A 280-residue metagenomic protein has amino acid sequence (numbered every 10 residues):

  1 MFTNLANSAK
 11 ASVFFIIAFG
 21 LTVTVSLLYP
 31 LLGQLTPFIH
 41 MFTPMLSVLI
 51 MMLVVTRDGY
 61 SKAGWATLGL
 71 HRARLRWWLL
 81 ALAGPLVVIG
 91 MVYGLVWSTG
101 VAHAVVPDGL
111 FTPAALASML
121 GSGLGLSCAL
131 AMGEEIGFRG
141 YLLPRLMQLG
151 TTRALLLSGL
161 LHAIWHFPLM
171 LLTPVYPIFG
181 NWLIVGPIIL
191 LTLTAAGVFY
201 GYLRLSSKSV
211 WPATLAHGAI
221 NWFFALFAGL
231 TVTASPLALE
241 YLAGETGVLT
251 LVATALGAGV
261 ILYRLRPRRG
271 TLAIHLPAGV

Functional and structural regions predicted by a protein language model:
M1-N7: Short, Lys/Arg-rich, polar N-terminal cytosolic tail immediately upstream of the first transmembrane signal-anchor
F2, Q34-A83, G94-T112, G257-P277: Membrane-helix interface linkers and caps
K10-T24, T43-V48, L80-I89: Alpha-helical transmembrane segments
F19, F42-M45, L82, L86 (+9 more regions): Residue-level signature of the transmembrane alpha-helical core of multi-pass small-molecule transporters
F19-L27, L86-G94, L160-L169, G218-L230: Aromatic-anchored segments of alpha-helical transmembrane domains
R57, G218-V280: C-terminal membrane module of polytopic membrane proteins
G133-I164, L205-S209: Membrane-interface helix/loop boundary segments of multi-pass membrane proteins
L156, G180-L242: Functionally important transmembrane alpha-helices
